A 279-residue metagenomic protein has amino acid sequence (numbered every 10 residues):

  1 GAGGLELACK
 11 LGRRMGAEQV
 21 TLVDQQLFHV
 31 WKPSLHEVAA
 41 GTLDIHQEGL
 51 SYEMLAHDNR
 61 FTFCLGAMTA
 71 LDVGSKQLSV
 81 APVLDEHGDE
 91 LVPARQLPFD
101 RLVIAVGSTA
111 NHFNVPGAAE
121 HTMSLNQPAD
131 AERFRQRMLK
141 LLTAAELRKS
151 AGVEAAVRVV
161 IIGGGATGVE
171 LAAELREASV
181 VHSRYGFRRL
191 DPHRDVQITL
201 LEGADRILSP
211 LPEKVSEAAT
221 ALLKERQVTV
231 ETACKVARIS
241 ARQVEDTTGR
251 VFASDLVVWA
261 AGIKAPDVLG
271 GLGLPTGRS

Functional and structural regions predicted by a protein language model:
G1-A70, A166-L211, V258: Beta1-alpha1 glycine-rich phosphate/pyrophosphate-binding loop at the start of Rossmann-like nucleotide-binding domains
G3, G107-A110, A172, I263-K264: Short glycine-rich anion-binding loops that position phosphate/pyrophosphate groups of nucleotides and phosphorylated
L35-L43, A119-M123, V215, G273-P275: Short glycine-enriched, charge-decorated loop/helix-capping segments at active-site entrances that position
N59-D72, K224-I239: A conserved beta-strand/loop element that lines the FAD pocket in flavoprotein oxidoreductases
F61-V160, V258: FAD-binding core/adjacent interface of flavoenzyme oxidoreductases
F99-D100, A241, A253-D255: Active-site acidic short loop of glycosyltransferases
A110-D130, T247-S279: Glycine-rich beta-alpha-beta "Rossmann" dinucleotide-binding loop(s) and their flanking helix/strand
E120-L222, R226, V230-T232: Predominantly flavin-linked oxidoreductase catalytic cores and closely associated redox partners
